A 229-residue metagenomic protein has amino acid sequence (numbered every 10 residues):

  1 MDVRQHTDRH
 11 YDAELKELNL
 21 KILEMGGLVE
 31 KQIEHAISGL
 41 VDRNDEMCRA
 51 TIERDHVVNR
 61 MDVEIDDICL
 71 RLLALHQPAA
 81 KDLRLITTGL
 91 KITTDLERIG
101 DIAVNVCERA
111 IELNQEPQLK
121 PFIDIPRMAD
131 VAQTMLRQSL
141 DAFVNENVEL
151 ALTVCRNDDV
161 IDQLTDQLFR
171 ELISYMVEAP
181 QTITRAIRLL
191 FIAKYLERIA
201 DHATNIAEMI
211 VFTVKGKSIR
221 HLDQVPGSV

Functional and structural regions predicted by a protein language model:
M1-V229: Cytosolic, long alpha-helical scaffolding segments
